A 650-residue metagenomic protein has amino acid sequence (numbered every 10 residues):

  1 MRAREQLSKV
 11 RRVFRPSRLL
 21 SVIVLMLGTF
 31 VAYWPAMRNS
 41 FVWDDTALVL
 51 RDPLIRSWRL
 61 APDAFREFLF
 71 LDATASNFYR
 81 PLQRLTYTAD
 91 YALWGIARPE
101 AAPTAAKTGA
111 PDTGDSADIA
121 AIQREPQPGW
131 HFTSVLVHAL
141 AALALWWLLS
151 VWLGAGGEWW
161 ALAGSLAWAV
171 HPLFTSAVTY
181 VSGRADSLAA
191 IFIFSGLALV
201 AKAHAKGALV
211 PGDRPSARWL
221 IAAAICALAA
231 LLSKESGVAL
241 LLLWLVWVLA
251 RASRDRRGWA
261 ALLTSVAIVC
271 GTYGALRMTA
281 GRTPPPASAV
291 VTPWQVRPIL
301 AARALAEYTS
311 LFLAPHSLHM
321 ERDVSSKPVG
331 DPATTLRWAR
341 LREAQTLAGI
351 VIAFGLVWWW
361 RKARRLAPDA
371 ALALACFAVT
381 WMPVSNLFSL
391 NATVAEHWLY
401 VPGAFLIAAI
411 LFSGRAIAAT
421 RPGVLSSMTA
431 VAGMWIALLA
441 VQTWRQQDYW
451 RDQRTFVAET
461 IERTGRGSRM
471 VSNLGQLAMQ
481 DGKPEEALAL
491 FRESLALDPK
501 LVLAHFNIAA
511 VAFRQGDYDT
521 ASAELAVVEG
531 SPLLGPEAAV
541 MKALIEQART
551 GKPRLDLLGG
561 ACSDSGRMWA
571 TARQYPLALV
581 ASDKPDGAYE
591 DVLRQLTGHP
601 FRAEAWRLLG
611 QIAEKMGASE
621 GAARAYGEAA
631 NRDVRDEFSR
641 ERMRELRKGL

Functional and structural regions predicted by a protein language model:
R2-D519, P532: Polytopic membrane enzymes that build or remodel cell-surface glycoconjugates and lipids
V457, F491, L525, L558-G559 (+2 more regions): Hydrophobic/aromatic packing residues within the alpha-helices of TPR/SEL1-like helical repeat arrays
G467, L501, L534-G535, M568 (+2 more regions): Residue-level recognition of tetratricopeptide repeat
M470, A504, E537-A538, T571 (+2 more regions): TPR alpha-solenoid repeat register
Q476, A510, L544, L577 (+2 more regions): Residue-level recognition of tetratricopeptide repeat
Q480-D481, R514, A548, A581 (+2 more regions): Register position in tetratricopeptide repeats
